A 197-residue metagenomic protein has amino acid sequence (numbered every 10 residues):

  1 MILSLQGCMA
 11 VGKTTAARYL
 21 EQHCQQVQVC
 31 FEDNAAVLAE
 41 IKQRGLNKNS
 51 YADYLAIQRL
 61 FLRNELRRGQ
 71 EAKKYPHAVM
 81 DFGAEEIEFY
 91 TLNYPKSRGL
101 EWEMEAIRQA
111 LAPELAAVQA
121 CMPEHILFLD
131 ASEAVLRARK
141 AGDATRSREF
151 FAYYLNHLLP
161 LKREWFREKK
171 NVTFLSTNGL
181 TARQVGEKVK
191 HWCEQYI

Functional and structural regions predicted by a protein language model:
M1-I2: Pre-Walker A (Motif I) flank of P-loop NTPase domains
L5: Hydrophobic anchor at the beta1->P-loop junction of P-loop NTPases
C8: P-loop (Walker A) phosphate-binding loop of NTP-binding proteins
V11: ATP-binding Walker
T14: Walker A/P-loop
R18-R67: Conserved substrate/cofactor phosphate-moiety recognition/catalytic segment in nucleotide-dependent phosphotransferases
M80-D143: ATP-dependent NMP and nucleoside kinases share a basic, alpha-helical "lid"
R137-I197: NTP-dependent small-molecule kinase module
